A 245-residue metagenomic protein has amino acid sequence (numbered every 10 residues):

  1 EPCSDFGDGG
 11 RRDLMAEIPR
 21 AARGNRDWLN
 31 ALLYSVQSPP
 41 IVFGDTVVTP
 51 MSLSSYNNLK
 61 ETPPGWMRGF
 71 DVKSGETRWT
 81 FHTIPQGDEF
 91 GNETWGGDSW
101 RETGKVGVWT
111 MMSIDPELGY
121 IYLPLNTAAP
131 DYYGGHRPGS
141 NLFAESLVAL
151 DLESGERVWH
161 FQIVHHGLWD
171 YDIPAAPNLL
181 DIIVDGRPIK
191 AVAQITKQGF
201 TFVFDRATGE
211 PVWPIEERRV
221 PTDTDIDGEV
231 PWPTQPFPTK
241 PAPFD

Functional and structural regions predicted by a protein language model:
E1-D245: Noncatalytic, solvent-exposed loop/strand surfaces of beta-propeller-type extracellular/periplasmic domains
